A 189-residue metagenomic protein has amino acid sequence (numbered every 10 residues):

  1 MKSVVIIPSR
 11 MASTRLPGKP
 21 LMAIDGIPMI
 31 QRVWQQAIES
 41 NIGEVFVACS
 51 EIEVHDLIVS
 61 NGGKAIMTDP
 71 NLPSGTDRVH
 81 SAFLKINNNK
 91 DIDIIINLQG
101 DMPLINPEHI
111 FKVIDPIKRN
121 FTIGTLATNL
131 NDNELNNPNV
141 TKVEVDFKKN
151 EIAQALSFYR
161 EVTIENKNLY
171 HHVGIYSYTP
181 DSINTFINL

Functional and structural regions predicted by a protein language model:
K2-C49: N-terminal glycine-rich phosphate-binding loop and ensuing alpha1 helix
P8, N97-Q99, L126-A127: Short beta-strand segments
M22, H55, N184: Nucleotide phosphate-binding site architecture
I30, D101, T179: Residue-level signal for inorganic ion chemistry
I42, K90-I92, R119-T122: Short, high-confidence coil segments that cap the C-terminus of an alpha-helix and link into the following beta-strand
F46, I52-L98, M102-K112: Short phosphate-binding loop-to-helix
I105-L189: Conserved core of the sugar-phosphate nucleotidyltransferase
